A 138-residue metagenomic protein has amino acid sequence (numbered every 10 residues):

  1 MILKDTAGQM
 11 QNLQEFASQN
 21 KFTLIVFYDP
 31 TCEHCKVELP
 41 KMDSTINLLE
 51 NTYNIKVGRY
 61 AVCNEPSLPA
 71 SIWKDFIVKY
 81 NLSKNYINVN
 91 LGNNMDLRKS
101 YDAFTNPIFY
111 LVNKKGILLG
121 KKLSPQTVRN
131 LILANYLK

Functional and structural regions predicted by a protein language model:
M1-E15, K84, L133: N-terminal "domain-start" segment that seeds a small globular fold
N12-M42: Short active-site neighborhood of thiol/selenol oxidoreductases, capturing the structured segment around
K21-T23, V57, P107: Alpha/beta-hydrolase fold active-site loops
V26, R59-A61, L111: Structural beta-sheet core signal
V37-K79, N93-R98: Structural microenvironment flanking redox-active thiols in thiol-disulfide oxidoreductases
K74-Y110: Short, internal strand/loop/helix patches that form the active-site neighborhood or redox-interaction surface
N106, Y110-K138: Thiol-/selenol-based redox modules, centered on thioredoxin-like and closely related oxidoreductase domains
